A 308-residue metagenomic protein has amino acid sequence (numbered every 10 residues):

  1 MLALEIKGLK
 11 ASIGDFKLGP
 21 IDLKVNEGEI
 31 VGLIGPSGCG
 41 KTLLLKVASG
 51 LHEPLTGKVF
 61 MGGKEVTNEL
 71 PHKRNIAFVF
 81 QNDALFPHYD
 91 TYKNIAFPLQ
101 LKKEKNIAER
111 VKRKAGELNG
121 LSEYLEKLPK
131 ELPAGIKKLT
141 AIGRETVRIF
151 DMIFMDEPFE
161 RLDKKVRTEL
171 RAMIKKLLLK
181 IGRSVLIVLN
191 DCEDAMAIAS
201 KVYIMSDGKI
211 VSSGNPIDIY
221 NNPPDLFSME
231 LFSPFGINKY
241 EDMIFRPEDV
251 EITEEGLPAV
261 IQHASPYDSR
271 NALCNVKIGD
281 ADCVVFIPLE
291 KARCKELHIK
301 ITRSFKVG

Functional and structural regions predicted by a protein language model:
G14, I244-G308: Non-catalytic connector elements of ABC transporters
S49: Helix-to-loop junction immediately C-terminal to a conserved catalytic motif
E65-F78, L101, I219, P223: ABC ATPase NBD coupling module
I107-Y124, K176: Conserved ABC ATPase "signature" region
L128-L132, I136: Conserved ABC ATPase signature
I153-E157: Catalytic Walker B motif of ABC-type/P-loop ATPase nucleotide-binding domains
I210-G214, N222: ABC ATPase "signature
